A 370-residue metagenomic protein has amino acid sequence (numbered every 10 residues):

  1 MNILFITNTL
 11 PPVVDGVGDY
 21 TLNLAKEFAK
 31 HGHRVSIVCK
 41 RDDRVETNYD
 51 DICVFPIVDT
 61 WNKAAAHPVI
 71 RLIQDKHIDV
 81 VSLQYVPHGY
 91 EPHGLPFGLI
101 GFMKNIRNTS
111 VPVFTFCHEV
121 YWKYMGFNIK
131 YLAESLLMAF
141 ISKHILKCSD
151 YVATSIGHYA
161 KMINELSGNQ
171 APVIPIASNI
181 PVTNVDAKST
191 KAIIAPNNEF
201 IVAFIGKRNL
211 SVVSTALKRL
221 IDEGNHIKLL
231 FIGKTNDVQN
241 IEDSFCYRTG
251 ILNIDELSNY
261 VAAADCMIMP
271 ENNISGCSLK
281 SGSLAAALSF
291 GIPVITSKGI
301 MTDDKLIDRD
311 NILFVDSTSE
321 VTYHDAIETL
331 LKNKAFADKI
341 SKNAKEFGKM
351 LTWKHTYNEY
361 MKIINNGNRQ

Functional and structural regions predicted by a protein language model:
G101-N108, L132-V152: Membrane-proximal helix-turn-helix segments that form the acceptor-binding/catalytic region of lipid-linked
P112-F114, W122-H144, V182, L210: Nucleotide-sugar donor phosphate/pyrophosphate-binding loop at the beta->alpha transition of glycosyltransferases
K143-V185, F204: Donor nucleotide-sugar binding/catalytic pocket of nucleotide-sugar-dependent glycosyltransferases
A187-N240, I251-I254: Conserved catalytic-core segment of nucleotide-activated headgroup transferases in glycan assembly
D255, M269-A285, T296-L306: Nucleotide-sugar-dependent
D308, I312-E320, E328-K334: Conserved acidic donor-binding segment of nucleotide-sugar-dependent glycosyltransferases
T329, F336-M350: A short, well-ordered alpha-helix in the C-terminal region of glycosyltransferases
T329, W353-Q370: C-terminal alpha-helical cap of glycosyltransferases
